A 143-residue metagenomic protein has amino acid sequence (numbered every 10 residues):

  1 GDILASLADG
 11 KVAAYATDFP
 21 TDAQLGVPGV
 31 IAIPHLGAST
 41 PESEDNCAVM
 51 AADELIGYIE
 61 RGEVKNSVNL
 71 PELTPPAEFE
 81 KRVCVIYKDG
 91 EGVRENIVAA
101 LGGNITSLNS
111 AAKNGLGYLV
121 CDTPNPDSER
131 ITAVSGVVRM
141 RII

Functional and structural regions predicted by a protein language model:
G1-A77, Y118-V120, N125, I143: Rossmann-like dinucleotide-binding domain for NAD(H)/NADP(H)
K65, N69-I143: A conserved regulatory-domain signal marking ACT and ACT-like small-molecule sensing domains and adjacent regulatory
